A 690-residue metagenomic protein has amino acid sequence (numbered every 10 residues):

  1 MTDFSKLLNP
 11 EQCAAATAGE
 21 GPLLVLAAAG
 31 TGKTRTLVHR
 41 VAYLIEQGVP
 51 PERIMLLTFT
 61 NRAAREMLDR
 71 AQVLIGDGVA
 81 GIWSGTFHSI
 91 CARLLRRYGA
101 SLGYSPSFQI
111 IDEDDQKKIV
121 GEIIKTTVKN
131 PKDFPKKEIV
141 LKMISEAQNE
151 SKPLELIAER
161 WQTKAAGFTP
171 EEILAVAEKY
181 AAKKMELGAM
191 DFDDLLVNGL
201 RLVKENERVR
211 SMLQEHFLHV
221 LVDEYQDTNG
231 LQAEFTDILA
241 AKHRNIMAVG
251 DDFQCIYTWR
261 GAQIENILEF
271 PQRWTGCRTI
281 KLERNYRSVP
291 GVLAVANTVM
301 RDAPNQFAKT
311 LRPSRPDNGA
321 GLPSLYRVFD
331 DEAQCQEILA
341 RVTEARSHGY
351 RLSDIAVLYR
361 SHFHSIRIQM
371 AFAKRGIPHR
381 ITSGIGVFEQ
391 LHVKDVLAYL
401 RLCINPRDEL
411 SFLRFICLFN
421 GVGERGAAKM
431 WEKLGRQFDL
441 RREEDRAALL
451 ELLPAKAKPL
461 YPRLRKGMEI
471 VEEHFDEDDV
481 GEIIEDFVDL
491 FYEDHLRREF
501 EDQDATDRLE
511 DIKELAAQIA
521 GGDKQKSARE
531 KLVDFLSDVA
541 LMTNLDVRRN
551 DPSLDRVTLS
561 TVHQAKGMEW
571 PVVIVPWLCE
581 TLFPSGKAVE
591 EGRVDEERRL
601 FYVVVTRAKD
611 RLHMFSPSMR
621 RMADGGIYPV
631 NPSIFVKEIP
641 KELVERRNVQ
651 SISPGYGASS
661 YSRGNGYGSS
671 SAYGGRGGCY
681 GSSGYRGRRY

Functional and structural regions predicted by a protein language model:
M1, V644-Y690: Acidic, low-complexity intrinsically disordered tails
M1-I111, S211, A294-N297: P-loop NTPase Walker
S5-T17, G21-V25, T36, M55 (+5 more regions): Conserved helicase NTPase motor core
G19, V79-I82, A100-D194, F217 (+3 more regions): ATP-hydrolysis module of ASCE/P-loop NTPase motor domains, specifically the Walker B Asp-Glu catalytic pair
G21, V49-R53, V79-G81, K242-N245 (+9 more regions): Short glycine-/polar-rich loops that comprise or flank the Walker A/P-loop and associated switch/sensor motifs
V25, A29-L37, P51, T275-R278 (+3 more regions): Helicase P-loop NTPase motor core
V41, G321, K374-I377, I385-F419: Conserved short internal alpha-helix adjacent to the catalytic or cofactor-binding core of large enzyme scaffolds
Q162, A166, R351, S365 (+2 more regions): Conserved helicase C-terminal RecA-like lobe
